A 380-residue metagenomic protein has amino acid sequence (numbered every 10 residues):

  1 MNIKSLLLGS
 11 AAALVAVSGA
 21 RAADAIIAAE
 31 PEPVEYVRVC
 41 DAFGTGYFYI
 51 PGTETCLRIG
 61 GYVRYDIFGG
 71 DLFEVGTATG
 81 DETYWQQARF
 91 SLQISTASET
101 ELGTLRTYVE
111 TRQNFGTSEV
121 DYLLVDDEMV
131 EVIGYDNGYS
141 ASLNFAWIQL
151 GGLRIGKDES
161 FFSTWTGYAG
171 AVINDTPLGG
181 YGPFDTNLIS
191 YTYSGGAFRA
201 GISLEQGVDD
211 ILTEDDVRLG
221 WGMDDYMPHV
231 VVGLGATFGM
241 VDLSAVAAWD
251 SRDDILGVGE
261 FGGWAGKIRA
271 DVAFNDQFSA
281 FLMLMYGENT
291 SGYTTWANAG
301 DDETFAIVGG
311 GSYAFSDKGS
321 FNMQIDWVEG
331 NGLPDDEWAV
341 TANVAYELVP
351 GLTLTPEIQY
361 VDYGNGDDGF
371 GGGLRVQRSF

Functional and structural regions predicted by a protein language model:
M1-Y62: N-terminal periplasmic/intermembrane-space "pro-region" immediately following the signal or transit peptide
A11, Y47-Y49, Q93-S95, W147-Q149 (+8 more regions): Outer-membrane beta-barrel architecture
G46-G69, V75, T79-D209, Y226 (+1 more regions): Outer membrane beta-barrel
V63-G69, V109-Q113, I155-E159, I202-Q206 (+8 more regions): Transmembrane beta-barrel strands of outer-membrane/channel proteins
V75-Q86, I133-S140, L178-P183, D215-M227 (+4 more regions): Replace "Gram-negative outer membrane beta-barrel proteins" with "bacterial and organellar outer membrane beta-barrel
E101-T104, G152-I155, A197-I202, M240-A245 (+3 more regions): Repeated loop/turn-to-beta-strand initiation elements of outer-membrane beta-barrel proteins
D225-M227, V232-A339: Detector for outer-membrane/organellar transmembrane beta-barrel domains, recognizing the amphipathic beta-strand
Y346-L348, D368-F380: Outer-membrane beta-barrel "beta-signal"
